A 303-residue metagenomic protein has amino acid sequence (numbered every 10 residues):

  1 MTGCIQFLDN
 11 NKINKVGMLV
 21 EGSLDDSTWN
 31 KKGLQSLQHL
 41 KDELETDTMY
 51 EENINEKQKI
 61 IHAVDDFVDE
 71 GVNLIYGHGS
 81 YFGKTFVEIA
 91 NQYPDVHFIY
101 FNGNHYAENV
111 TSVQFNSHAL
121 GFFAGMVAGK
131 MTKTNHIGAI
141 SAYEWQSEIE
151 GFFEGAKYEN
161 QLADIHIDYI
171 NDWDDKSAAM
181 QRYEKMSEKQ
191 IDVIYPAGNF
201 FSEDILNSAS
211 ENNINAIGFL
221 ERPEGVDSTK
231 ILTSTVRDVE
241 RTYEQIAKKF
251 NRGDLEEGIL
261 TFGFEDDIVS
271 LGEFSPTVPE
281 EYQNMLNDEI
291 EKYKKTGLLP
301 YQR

Functional and structural regions predicted by a protein language model:
C4-F7: Bacterial signal peptide processing site
K15-S36, L40-E43, M49-K57, S80 (+1 more regions): Extracytoplasmic "Venus flytrap"
L37, F123-A163, I167, I259-T277: An alpha-beta-alpha
E43-N53, N160-K176: Short beta-strand elements in bilobed, periplasmic/extracellular small-molecule ligand-binding domains
V72-G79, I99, Q190-F200, F219: Periplasmic-binding protein-like
N91-F115, L220-K230: Flexible loop/hinge segments that line or gate small-molecule binding clefts
V113-N135, T235-R252: Hydrophobic alpha-helical segments within soluble ligand-binding/sensing domains
R252-R303: Hinge/cleft segment of the Venus flytrap/periplasmic-binding protein
